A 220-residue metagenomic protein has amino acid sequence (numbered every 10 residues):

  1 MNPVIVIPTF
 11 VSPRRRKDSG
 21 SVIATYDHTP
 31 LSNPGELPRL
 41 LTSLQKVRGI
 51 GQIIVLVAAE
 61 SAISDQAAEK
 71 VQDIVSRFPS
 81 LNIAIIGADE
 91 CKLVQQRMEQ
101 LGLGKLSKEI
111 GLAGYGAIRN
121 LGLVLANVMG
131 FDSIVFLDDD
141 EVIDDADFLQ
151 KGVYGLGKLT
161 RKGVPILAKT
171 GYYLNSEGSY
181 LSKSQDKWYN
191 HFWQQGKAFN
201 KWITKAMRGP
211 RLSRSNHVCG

Functional and structural regions predicted by a protein language model:
M1-Q66: N-proximal low-complexity "stem/linker" segments adjacent to membrane-targeting elements
S32-E36, S43-Q52, D73-I86, K162-V164: Structural alpha-beta junctions
V57-E60, A88, D139: Acidic ATP/Mg2+-coordinating residue in the GHKL
A67-M129: Active-site-proximal specificity loops/subdomain of glycosyltransferases
F131-A146: Short beta-strand-to-loop acidic/aromatic patch adjacent to the donor-nucleotide binding site
D144-T170: Conserved donor-nucleotide/metal-binding helix-loop-beta segment in metal-dependent transferases, i.e., the alpha-helix
K162-K187: Short beta-strand-to-loop element that shapes/binds the nucleotide-sugar donor at the catalytic cleft/hinge
T204-G220: A recurrent flexible, glycine/aromatic-enriched loop bordering the glycosyltransferase active site that acts as
